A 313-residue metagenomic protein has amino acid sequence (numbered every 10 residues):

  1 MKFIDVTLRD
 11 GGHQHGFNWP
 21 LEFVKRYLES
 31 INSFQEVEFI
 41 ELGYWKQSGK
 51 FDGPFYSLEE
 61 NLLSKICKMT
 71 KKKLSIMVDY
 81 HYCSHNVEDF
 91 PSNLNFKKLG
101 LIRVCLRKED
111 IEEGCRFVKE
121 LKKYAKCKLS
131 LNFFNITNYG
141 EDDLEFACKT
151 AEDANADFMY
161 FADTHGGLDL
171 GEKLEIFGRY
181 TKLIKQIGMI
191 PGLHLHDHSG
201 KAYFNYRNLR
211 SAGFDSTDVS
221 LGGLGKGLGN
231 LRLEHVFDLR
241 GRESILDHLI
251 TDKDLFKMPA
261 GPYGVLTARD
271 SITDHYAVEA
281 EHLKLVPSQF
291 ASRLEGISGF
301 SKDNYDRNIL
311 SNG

Functional and structural regions predicted by a protein language model:
M1-G313: Catalytic cores and adjacent flexible loops of soluble metabolic enzymes that perform enolate/carbanion chemistry on
